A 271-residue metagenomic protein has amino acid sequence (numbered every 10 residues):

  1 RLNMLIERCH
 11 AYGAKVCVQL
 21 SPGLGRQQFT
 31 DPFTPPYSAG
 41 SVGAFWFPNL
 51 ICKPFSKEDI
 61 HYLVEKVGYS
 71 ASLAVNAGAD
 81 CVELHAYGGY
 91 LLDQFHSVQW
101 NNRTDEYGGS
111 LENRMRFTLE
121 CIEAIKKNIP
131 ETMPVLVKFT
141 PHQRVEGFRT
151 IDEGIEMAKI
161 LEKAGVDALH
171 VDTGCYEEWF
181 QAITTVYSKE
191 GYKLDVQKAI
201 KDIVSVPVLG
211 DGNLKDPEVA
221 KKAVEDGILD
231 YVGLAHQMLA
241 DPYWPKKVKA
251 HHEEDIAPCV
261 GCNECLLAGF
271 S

Functional and structural regions predicted by a protein language model:
R1-S271: Flavin-dependent oxidoreductase catalytic cores
